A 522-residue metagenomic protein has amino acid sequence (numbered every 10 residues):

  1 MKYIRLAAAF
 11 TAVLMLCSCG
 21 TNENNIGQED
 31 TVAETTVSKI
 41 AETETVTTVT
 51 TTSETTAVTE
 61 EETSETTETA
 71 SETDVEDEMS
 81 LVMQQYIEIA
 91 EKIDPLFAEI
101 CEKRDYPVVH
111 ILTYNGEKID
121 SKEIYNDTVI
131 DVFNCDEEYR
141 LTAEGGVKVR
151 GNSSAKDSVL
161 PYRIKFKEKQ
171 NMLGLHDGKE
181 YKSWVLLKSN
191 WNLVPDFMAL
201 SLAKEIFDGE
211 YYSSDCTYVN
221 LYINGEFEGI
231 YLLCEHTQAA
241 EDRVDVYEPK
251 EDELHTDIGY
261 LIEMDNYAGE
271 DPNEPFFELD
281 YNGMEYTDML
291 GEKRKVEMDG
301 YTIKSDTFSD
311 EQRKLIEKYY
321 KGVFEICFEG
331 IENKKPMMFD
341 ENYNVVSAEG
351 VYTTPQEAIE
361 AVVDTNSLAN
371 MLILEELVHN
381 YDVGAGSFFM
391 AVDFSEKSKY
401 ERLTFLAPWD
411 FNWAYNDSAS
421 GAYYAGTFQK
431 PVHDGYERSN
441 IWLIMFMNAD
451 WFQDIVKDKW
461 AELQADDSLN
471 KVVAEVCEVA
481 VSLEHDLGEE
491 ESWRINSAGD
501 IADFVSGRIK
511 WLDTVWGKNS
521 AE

Functional and structural regions predicted by a protein language model:
M1-T73: Gram-positive cell-envelope targeting signals
C19-G20, E72-E522: Phosphate/dinucleotide-binding and metal-coordinating scaffold of catalytic cores in nucleotide-dependent enzymes
